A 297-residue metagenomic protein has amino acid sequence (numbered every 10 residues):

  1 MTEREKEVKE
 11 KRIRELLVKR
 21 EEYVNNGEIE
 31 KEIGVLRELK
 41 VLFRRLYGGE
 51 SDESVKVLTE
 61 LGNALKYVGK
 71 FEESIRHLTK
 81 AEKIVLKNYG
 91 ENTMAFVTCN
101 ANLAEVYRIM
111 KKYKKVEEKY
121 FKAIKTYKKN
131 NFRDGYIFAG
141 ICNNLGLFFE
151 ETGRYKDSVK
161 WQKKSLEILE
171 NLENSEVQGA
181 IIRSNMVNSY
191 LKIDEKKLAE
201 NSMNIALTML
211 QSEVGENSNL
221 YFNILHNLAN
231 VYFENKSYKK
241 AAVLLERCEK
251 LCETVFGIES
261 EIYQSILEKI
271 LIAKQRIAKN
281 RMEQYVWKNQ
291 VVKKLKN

Functional and structural regions predicted by a protein language model:
M1-E15: TPR-adjacent "capping" and linker segments in tetratricopeptide-repeat scaffold/adaptor proteins
E5-E7, R45-G49, K87-E91, K129-R133 (+3 more regions): Short coil/turn linkers that connect adjacent helices within long alpha-helical scaffolds, especially alpha-solenoid
K11-V41, R45, K66-Y67: Alpha-helical segment of the N-proximal tetratricopeptide repeat
R14-N25, D52-Y67, M94-I109, Y136-E151 (+3 more regions): Conserved alpha-helical positions within TPR/SEL1-like repeat arrays
I258-N297: Terminal, low-structured helical/coil segments at or just beyond the last alpha-helical repeat
